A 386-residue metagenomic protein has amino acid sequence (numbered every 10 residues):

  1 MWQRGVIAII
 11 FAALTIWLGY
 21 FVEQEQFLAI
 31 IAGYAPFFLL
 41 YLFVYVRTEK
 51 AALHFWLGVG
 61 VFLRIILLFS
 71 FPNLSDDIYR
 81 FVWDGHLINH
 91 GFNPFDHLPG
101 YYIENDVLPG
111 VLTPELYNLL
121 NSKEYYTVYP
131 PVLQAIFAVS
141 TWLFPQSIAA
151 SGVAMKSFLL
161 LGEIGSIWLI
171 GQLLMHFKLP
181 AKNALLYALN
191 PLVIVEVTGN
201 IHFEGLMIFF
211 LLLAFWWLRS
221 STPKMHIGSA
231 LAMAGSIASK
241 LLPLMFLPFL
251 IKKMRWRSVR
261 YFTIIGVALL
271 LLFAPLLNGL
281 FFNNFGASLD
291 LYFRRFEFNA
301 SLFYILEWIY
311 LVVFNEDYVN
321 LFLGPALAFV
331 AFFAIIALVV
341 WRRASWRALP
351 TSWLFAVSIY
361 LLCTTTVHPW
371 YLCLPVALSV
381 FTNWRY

Functional and structural regions predicted by a protein language model:
M1-L67, F71, M175, S345-T351: Start-transfer (signal-anchor) and selected internal transmembrane alpha helices of multi-pass inner/ER membrane
L39-V46, V139, V153-F177, F333-W341: Transmembrane-helix motifs of polytopic, lipid-linked glycan transferases
K50-A51, F55, I167-P191, W346: Transmembrane-helix signature of polytopic, membrane-embedded enzymes that assemble or transfer cell-envelope glycans
K50-K156: Intramembrane catalytic core of multi-pass membrane enzymes that act on lipidic substrates
W56-L63, R255-L277: Hydrophobic alpha-helical membrane-interfacial segments at the cytosolic entry of transmembrane helices
G165-L169, L206-S221, V357: Specific aromatic-rich, kink-prone transmembrane helix
I167, R295-T366: Aromatic/glycine/proline-enriched transmembrane-helix motif characteristic of membrane-embedded glycan-assembly enzymes
I194-V197, L213-W217, M225-I251, F355-L362: Membrane-interface alpha helices of multi-pass inner-membrane proteins
